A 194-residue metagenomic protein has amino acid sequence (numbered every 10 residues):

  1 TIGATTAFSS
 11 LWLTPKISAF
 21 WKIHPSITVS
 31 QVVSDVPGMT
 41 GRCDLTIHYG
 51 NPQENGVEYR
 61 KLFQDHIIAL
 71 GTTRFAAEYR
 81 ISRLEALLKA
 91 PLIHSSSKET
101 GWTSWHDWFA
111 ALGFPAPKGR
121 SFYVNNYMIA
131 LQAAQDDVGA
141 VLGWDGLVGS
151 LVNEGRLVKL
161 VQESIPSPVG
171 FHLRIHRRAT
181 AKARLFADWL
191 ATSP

Functional and structural regions predicted by a protein language model:
T1-G3, T46, L70, I93 (+2 more regions): Short, well-ordered beta-strand segments
T1-N55: Central regulatory/effector-binding core of bacterial HTH transcription factors
T6-A7, T73-R74, M128, G146-L147: Alpha-helix/helix-capping structural signal
W12, E54, W102-W108, V124 (+3 more regions): Tryptophan-centric aromatic hotspots in well-structured domains and transmembrane helices
V32-G101, H106-P117, S121: Acidic, Gly/Pro-rich loop/turn segments at junctions of secondary structure
P115-L160, S164-P166: Hydrophobic hinge/microswitch elements
E163-P194: A late-sequence structural motif
